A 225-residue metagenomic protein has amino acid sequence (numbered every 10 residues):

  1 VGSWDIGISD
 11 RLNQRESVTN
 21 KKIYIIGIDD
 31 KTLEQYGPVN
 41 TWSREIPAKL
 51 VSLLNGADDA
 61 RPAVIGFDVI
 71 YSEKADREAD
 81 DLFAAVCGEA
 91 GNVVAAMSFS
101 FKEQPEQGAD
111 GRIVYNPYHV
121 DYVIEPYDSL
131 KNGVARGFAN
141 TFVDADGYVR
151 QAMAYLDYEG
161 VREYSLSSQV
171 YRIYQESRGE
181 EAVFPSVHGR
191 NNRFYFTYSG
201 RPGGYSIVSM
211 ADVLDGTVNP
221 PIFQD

Functional and structural regions predicted by a protein language model:
V1-G189, Y195, Q224-D225: Non-transmembrane functional regions of envelope-associated proteins
V1-R11, Y195-G216: Short coil-to-helix leader/linker segments, especially the first N-terminal amphipathic alpha-helix with its helix
I113, A139, N191, P202-S206 (+1 more regions): Compositionally biased, intrinsically disordered low-complexity regions
G147, S165-L166, G203, V208-D225: Extracytoplasmic
